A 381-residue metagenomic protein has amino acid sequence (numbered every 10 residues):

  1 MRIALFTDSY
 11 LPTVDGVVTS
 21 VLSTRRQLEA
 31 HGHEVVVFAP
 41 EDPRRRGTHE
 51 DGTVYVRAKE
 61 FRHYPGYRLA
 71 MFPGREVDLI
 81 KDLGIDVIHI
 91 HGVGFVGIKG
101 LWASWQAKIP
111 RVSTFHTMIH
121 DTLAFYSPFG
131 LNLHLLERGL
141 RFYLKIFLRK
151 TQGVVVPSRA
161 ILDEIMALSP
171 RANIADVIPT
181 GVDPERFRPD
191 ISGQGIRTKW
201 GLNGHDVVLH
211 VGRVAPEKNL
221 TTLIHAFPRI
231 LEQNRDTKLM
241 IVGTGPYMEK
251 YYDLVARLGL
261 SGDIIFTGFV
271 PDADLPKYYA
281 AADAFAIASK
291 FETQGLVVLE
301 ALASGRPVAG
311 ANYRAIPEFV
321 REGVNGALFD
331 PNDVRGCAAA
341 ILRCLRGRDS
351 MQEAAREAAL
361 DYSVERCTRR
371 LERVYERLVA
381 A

Functional and structural regions predicted by a protein language model:
M1-Y55, E372: N-terminal subdomain of nucleotide-sugar transferases
T19, D206-R229, P246-Y252, R335: A conserved mid-protein helix/loop that constitutes part of the nucleotide-sugar donor-binding site
A39, V54-R57, H134-I191, L202: Donor nucleotide-sugar binding/catalytic pocket of nucleotide-sugar-dependent glycosyltransferases
L148, F269-V270, K277-A282: Short alpha-helical donor nucleotide-sugar binding micro-motif in glycosyltransferases
K250-V270: Nucleotide-activated donor-binding/catalytic signature segment of Leloir-type glycosyltransferases, i.e., the conserved
K290: Aromatic "clamp/platform" in nucleotide-sugar-dependent glycosyltransferases that forms part of the donor/acceptor
P307-G310: Short hydrophobic beta-strand element within catalytic cores of glycosyltransferases and related nucleotide-activated
E322-G323, A327-V334, R343-R348: Conserved acidic donor-binding segment of nucleotide-sugar-dependent glycosyltransferases
